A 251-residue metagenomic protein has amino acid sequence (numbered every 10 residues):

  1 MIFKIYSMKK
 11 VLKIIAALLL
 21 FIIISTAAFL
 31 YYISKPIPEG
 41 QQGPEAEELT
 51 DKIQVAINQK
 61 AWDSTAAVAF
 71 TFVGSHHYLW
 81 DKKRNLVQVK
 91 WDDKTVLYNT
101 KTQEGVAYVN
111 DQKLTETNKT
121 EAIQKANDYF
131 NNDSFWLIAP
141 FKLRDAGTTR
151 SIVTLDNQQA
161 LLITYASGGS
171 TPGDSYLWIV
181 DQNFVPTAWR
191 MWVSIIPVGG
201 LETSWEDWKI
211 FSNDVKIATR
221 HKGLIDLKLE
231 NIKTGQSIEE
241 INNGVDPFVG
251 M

Functional and structural regions predicted by a protein language model:
I2-K4, M8-I14: Positively charged n-region of N-terminal signal peptides that target proteins for export
L12-I14, L19-T71: N-terminal leader/targeting segments and the immediate start of mature chains
Q42-E47, K60, D92, A146-R150 (+1 more regions): Intrinsically disordered terminal and processing segments
I53, Y78-K82, E206-K209: Extended lipid/amphipathic-ligand handling interfaces
A61-N99: Extracytoplasmic/periplasmic/luminal assembly and interaction segments in envelope/secretory/respiratory proteins
W80-K83, K101, S151-Q159, F211-N213: Short, ordered beta-strand-loop transition motifs
V106-D174, I195-G199, F248-M251: Flexible, processing/modification-adjacent segments and terminal tails in exported/periplasmic/extracellular proteins
L155-V249: Gly/Pro-enriched, hydrophobic low-complexity segments that function as extracytoplasmic propeptides/linkers
